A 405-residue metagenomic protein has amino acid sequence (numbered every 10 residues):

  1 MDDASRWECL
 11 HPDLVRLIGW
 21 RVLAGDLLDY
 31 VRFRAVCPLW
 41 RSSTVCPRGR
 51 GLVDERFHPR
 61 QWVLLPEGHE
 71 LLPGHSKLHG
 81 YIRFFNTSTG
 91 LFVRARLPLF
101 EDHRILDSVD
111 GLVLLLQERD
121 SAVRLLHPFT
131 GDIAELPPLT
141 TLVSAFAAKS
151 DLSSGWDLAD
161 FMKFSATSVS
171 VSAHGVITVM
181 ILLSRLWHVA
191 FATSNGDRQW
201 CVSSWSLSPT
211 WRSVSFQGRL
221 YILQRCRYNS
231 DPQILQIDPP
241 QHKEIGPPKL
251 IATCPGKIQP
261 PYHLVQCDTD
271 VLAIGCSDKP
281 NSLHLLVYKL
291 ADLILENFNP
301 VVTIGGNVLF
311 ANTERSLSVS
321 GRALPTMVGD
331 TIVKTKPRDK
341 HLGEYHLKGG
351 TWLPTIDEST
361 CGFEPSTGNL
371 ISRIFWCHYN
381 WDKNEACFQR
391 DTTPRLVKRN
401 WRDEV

Functional and structural regions predicted by a protein language model:
M1-A35: N-terminal Skp1-binding subsegment of the F-box domain
V15, G19-W20, D29, V36-G49 (+1 more regions): General structural concept
F57-Q61, S88-T89, I105-L112, S168-I177 (+7 more regions): Short, solvent-exposed coil/turn segments at beta-strand boundaries
H79-S88, A190-N195, P232-P239, S282-L295 (+1 more regions): Beta-propeller blade signature
R94-L285: A sequence/structural signal of beta-propeller blade repeats
K149, S153-V171, I294-F388, R395: A surface-exposed beta-alpha-beta supersecondary segment
I245-P337: Cytosolic regulatory protein-protein interaction regions
